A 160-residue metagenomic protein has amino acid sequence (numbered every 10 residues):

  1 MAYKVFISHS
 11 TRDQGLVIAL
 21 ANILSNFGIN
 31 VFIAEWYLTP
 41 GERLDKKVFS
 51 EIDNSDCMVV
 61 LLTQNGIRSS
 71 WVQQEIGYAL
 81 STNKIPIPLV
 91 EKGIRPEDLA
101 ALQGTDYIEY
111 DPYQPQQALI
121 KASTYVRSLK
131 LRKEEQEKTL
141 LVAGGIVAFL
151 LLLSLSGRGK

Functional and structural regions predicted by a protein language model:
M1-C57, G144-K160: Conserved N-terminal substructure of TIR/SEFIR domains
Y3-V5, R12-L16, K92-K160: C-terminal interaction surface of TIR/SEFIR-family domains
A21-N26, F32, W36-T39, D45-L129: Cross-kingdom TIR/SEFIR domain
